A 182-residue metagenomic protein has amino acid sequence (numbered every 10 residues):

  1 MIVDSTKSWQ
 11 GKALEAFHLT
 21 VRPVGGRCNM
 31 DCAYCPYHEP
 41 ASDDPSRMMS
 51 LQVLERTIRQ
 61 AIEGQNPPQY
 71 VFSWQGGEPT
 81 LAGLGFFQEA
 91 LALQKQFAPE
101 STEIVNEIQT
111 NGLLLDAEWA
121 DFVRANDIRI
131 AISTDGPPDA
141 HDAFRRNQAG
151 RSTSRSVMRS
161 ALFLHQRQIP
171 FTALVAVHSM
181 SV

Functional and structural regions predicted by a protein language model:
M1-V21: N-terminal [4Fe-4S]-dependent radical SAM core
S5-K7, P45-R47, T102-I104: N-terminal start-of-chain detector that recognizes signal peptides and the immediate post-cleavage beginning
T6-W9, V53-T57: Short, motif-level signal for alpha-helix interfacial/capping segments enriched in acidic residues and aromatics/proline
S8, K12-E15, Y37, Y70 (+1 more regions): General secondary-structure edge motif
S8, R22-V24, Q96, W119-A120: Catalytic micro-motifs at enzyme active sites that drive phosphoryl/nucleotidyl and oxygen chemistry
L14-Q52: Canonical Radical SAM [4Fe-4S] cluster-binding loop centered on the CxxxCxxC motif and its immediate flanking residues
I58-R59, E63-S73, A82-V182: Radical SAM/AdoMet-radical enzyme domain recognition
G77-E78: Active-site neighborhood of divalent metal-dependent phosphoester/pyrophosphate hydrolases
